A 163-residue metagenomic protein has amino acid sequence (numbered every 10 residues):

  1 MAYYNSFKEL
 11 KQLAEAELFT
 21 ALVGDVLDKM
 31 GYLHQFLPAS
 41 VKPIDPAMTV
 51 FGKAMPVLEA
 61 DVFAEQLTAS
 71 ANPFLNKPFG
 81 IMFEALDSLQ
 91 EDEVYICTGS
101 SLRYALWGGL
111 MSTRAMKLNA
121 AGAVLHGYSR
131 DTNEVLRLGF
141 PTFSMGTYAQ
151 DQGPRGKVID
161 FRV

Functional and structural regions predicted by a protein language model:
K8-L75: N-terminal low-complexity or amphipathic/hydrophobic leaders
F36-P38, E59, I96-T98, A123-G127 (+1 more regions): General beta-strand structural signal in soluble alpha/beta enzymes
A47-L106, S112: A glycine-rich, hydrophobic loop/mini-helix early in the fold
M111-S112, T132: Generic hydrophobic/aromatic pocket-lining and core-packing "Φ" positions
S129-N133, A149-Q152: Short gly/pro/ser/thr-enriched loop/turn and capping motifs at secondary-structure boundaries
M145-V163: Acidic, glycine-rich flexible loop/linker segments
